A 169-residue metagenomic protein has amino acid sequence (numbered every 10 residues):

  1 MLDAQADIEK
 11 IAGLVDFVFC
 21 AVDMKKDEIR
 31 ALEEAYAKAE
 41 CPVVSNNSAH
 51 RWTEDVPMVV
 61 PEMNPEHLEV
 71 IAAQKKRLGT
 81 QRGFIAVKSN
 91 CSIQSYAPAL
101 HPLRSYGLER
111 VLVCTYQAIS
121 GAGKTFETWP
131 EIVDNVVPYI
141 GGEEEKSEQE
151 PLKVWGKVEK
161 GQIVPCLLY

Functional and structural regions predicted by a protein language model:
M1-I140, K160-V164: N-terminal Rossmann-like NAD(P) cofactor-binding subdomain of oxidoreductases, focused on the glycine-rich
P130-E131, Y139-L152, G156-K157: Long, contiguous binding/interaction regions
Y169: Conserved small/polar residues in nucleotide/adenosyl-binding loops
